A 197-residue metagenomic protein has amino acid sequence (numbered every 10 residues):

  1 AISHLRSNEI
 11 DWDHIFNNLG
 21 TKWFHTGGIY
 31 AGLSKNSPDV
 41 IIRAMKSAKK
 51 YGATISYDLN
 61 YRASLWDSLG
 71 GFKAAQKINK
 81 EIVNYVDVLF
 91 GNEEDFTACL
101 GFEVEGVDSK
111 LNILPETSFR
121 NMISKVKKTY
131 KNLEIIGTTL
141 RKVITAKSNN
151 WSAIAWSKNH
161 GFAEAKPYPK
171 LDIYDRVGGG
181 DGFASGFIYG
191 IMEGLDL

Functional and structural regions predicted by a protein language model:
A1-K35: Conserved phosphate-binding/catalytic loop of the ribokinase/pfkB sugar-kinase fold
H4-D13, D39-R43, G70-I78, T117-N121: Active-site glycine-rich loop that binds ribose-phosphate moieties when present
Y30-D39, D67, L100-G101: Glycine/threonine-rich flexible loop motifs
D39-G52, K77-Y85: Catalytic-core regions built around general acid/base machinery
S47-I55, Y130-E134: A short helix->loop->beta-strand "cap" motif at the edges of active sites that frequently abuts
I55-Y57, F90: Hydrophobic beta-strand scaffold residues
R62-H160: Conserved phosphate/ATP/ADP-binding segment of small-molecule kinases
A146, G161-L197: Conserved post-catalytic alpha-helical subdomain immediately downstream of the catalytic base and nucleotide-binding
